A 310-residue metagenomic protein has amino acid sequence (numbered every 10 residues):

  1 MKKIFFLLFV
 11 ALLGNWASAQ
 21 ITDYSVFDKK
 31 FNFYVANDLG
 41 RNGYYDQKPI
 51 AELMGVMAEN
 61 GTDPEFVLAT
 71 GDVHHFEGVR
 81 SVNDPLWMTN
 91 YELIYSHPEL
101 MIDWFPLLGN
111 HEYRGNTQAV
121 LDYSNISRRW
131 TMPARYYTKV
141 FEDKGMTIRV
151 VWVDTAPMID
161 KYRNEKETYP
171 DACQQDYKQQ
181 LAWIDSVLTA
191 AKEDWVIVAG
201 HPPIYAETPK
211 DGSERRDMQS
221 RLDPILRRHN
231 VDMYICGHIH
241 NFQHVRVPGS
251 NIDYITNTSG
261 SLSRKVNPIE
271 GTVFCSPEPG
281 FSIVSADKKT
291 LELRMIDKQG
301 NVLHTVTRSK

Functional and structural regions predicted by a protein language model:
I4-L13: Sec-dependent N-terminal signal peptides
A17-P85: N-terminal active-site segment of His-dependent metallophosphoesterases
F27, V273-F274, P279-K310: A short C-terminal boundary segment appended to hydrolase-like catalytic domains
F31, E65, I148, W195-I197: Alpha/beta-hydrolase fold active-site loops
F33-V35, V67-A69, P106, V198 (+1 more regions): Residue-level marker for buried hydrophobic side chains located in beta-strands that build the well-ordered beta-sheet
N37-D38, G71-D72, V153, G200 (+1 more regions): Active-site flanking residues adjacent to catalytic metal/cofactor-binding acidic residues
H75-W195, D211-D217, R221-M233, H240-L291: Extended active-site neighborhood of metal-dependent phosphoesterases/phosphodiesterases
N110, T155, A199-I204, H238-I239 (+1 more regions): Short, well-ordered beta-to-alpha junction loops that form the rim of enzyme active sites and present histidine/acidic
